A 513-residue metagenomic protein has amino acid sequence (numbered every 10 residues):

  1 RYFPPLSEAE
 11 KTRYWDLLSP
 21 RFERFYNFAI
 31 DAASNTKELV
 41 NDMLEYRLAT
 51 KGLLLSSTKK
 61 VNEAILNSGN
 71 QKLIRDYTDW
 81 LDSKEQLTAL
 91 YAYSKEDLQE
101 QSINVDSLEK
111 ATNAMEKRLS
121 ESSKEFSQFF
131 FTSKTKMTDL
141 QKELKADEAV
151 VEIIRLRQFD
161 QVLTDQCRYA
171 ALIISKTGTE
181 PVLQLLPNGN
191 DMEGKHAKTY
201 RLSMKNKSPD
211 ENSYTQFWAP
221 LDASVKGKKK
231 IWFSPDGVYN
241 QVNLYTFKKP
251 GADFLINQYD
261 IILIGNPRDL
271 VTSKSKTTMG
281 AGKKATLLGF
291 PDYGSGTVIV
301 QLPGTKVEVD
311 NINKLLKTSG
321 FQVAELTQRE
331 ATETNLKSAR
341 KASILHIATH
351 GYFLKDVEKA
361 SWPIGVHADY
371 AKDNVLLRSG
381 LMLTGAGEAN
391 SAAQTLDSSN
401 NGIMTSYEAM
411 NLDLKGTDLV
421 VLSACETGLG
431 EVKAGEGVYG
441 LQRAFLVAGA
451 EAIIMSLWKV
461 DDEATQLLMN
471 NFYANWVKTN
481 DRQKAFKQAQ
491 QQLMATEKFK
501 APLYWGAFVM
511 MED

Functional and structural regions predicted by a protein language model:
R1-Y46, L54-I74, Y91-Q101, S123-T135 (+1 more regions): Acidic, Ser/Thr-rich low-complexity linear motifs
L18, F22, Y46-K51, Y77-L87 (+1 more regions): Short amphipathic alpha-helical coiled-coil/interface segments
S19, L73-D76, T305, T465: Generic alpha-helical segment signature
M43, L73, Q101, V105-L108 (+2 more regions): Hydrophobic packing residues in well-ordered alpha-helices of helical domains and bundles
K51-G52, K110, A114-D513: Catalytic cores of enzymes
Q86, Y93, D253: The feature marks either
L90-A111, K198-K205: Charged interaction patches that mediate protein-protein contacts
